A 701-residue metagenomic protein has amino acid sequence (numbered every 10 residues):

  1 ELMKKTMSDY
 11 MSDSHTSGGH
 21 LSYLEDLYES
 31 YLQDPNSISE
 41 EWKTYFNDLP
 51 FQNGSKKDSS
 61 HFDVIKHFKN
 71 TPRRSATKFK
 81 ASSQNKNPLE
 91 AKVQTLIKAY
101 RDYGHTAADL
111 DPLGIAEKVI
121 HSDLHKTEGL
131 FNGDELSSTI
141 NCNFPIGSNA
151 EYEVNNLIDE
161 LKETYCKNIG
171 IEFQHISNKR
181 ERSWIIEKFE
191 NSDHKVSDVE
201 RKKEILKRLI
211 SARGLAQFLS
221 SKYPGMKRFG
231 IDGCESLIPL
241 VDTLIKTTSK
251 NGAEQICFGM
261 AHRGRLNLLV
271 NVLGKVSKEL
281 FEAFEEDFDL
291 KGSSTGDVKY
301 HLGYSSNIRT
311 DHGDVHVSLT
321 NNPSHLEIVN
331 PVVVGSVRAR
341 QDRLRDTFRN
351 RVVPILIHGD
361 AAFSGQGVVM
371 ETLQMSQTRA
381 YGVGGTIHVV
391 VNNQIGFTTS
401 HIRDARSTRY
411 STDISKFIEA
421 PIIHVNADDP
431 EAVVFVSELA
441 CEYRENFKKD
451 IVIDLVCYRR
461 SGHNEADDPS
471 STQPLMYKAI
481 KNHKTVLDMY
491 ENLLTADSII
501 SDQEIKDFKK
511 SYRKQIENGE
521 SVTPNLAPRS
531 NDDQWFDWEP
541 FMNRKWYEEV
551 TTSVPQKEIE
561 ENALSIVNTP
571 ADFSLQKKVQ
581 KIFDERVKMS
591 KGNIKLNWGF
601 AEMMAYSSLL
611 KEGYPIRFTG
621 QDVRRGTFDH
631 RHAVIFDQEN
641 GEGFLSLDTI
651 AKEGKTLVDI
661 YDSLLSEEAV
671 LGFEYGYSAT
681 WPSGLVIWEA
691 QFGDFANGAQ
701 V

Functional and structural regions predicted by a protein language model:
T6-K56: Subset of Sec-pathway N-terminal targeting signals
S8-D13, L24-L27, S220-D232, E254-Q255 (+11 more regions): Glycine- and acidic
H15-G18, Q84, R228-E235, H316-E327 (+10 more regions): Alpha-helix capping and helix-loop boundary segments enriched in small/acidic/polar residues
L49-S236, A253: Extended, charge-enriched "interface" segments that sit outside catalytic cores
P88-K98, H105-I140, K449-I451, C457-V701: Flexible, glycine-rich loop/tail regions that form catalytic "lids" or insertion modules at the edges of active sites
G214, F218-K278, F583, N597-L610 (+1 more regions): Active-site pocket-lining segments that scaffold enzyme catalytic pockets across diverse folds
E254-E419, I423, F628-G684: Cofactor-binding active-site loop characterized by glycine-rich and histidine/acidic residues
T398-T408, K416-V452, V456-G462, S470: Conserved phosphate-handling catalytic cores of large alpha/beta enzymes
